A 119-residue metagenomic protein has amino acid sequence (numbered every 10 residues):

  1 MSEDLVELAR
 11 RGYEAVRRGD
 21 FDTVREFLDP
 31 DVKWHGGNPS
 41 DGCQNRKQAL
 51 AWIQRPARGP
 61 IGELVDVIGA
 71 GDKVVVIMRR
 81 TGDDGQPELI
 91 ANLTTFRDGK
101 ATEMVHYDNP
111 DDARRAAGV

Functional and structural regions predicted by a protein language model:
M1-V119: C-terminal and inter-domain tail/linker signature
